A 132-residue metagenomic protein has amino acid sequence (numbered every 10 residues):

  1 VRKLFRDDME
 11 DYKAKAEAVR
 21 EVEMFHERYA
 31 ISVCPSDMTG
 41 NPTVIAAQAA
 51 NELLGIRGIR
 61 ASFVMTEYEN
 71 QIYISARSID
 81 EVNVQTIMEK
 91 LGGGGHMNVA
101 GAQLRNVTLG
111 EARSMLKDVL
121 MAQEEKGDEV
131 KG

Functional and structural regions predicted by a protein language model:
V1-G132: Hydrophobic helix-and-loop "lid/oligomerization" segment in the mid-to-C-terminal part of catalytic domains
